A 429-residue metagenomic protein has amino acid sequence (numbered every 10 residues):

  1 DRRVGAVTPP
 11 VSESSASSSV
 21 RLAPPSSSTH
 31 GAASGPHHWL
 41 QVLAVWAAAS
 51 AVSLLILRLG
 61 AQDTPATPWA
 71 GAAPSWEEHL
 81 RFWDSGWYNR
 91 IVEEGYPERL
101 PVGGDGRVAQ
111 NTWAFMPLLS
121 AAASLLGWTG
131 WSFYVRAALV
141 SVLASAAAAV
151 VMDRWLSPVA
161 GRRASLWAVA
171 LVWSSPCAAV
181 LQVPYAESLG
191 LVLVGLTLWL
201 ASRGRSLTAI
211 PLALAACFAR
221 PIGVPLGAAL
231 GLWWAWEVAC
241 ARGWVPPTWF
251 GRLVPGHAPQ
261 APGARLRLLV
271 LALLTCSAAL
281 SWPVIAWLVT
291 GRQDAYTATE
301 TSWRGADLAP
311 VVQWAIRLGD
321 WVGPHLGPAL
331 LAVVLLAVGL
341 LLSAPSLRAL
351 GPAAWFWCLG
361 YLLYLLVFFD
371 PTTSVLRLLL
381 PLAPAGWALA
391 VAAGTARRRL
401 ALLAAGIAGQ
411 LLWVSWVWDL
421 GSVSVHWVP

Functional and structural regions predicted by a protein language model:
A49-A66, G227-V338, P345-S346, P352-C358: Membrane-lumen/periplasm interface segments of specific transmembrane helices in polyprenyl phosphate-linked
W83-P101, D105-G130, P310-A315: Short hydrophobic/aromatic helix or loop-helix immediately within or flanking a transmembrane segment in polytopic
G106-P117, A121, T129-A147, H325-A332: Loop-to-helix entry region of an early transmembrane alpha helix in multi-pass inner-membrane enzymes
L125, L139-V159, L340-P345: Transmembrane-helix motifs of polytopic, lipid-linked glycan transferases
V135-R136, M152-S174, V192, T208 (+1 more regions): Transmembrane-helix signature of polytopic, membrane-embedded enzymes that assemble or transfer cell-envelope glycans
V151, L171-S174, L189-T208, A235-A239 (+1 more regions): Specific aromatic-rich, kink-prone transmembrane helix
V183-L189, V375-L376: Short acidic/glycine- and proline-prone juxtamembrane loop motifs at membrane-interface regions of multi-pass membrane
V194-W199, L207-W234, G256, S277 (+1 more regions): Membrane-interface alpha helices of multi-pass inner-membrane proteins
